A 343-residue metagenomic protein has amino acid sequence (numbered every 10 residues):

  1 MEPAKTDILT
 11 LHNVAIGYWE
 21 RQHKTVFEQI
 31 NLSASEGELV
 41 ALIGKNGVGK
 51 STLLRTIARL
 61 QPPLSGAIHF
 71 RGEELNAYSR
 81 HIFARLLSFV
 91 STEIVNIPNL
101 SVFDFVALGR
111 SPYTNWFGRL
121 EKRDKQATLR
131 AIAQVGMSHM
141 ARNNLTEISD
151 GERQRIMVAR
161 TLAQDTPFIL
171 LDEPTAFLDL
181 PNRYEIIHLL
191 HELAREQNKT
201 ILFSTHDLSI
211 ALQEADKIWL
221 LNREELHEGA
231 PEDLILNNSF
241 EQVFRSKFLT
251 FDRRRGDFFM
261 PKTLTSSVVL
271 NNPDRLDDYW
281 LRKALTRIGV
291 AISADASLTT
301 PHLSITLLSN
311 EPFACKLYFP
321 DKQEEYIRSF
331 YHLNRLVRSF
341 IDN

Functional and structural regions predicted by a protein language model:
L9, T25-Q29: Conserved structural motif at the start of ABC-family nucleotide-binding domains
I43-K45: The feature captures the beta-strand-to-loop junction immediately N-terminal to the Walker
A58: Helix-to-loop junction immediately C-terminal to a conserved catalytic motif
G66-E74: Conserved ABC transporter NBD signature motif
K122-M140: Conserved ABC ATPase "signature" region
N144-I148, E152: Conserved ABC ATPase signature
I169-E173: Catalytic Walker B motif of ABC-type/P-loop ATPase nucleotide-binding domains
